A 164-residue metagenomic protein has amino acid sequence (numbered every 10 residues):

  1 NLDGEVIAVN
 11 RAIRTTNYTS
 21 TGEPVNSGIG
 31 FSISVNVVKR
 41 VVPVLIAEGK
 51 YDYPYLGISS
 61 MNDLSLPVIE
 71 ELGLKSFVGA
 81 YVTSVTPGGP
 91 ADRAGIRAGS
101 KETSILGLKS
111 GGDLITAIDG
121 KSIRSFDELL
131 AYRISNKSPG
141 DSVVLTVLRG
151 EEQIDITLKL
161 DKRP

Functional and structural regions predicted by a protein language model:
N1-I46: Active-site loop architecture of trypsin-fold serine endopeptidases
L2-V6, R40-P164: C-terminal recognition in membrane/secretory proteostasis and scaffolding
